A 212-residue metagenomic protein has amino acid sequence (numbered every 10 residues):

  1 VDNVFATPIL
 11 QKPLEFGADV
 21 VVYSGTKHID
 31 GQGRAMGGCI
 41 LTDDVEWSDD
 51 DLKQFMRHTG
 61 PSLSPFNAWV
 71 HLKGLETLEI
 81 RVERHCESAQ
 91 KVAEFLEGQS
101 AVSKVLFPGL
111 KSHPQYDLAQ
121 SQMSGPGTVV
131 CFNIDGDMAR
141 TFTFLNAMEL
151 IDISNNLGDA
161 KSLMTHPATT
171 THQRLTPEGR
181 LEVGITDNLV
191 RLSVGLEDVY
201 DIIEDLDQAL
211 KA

Functional and structural regions predicted by a protein language model:
V1-A101, L106, D117: Conserved PLP-enzyme active-site core in the AAT-like
V4-A6, L110, D135, G195-E197: Active-site beta-loop-alpha junctions enriched in small/polar residues
P8, A139, D201: Residues that form or flank phosphate/diphosphate-binding pockets in enzymes that use nucleotide phosphates
G31, L63-N67, Q122-G125, E182-D187: Short, flexible turn/loop "capping" segments at secondary-structure junctions
A35-G37, G125-V129, D187-R191: Short, solvent-exposed beta-strand edge segments and adjacent coil->beta transition regions
V70-I80, G127-D135, R191-G195: Short, well-ordered beta-strand elements within core beta-sheets of diverse protein domains
R81, N146, S162-A212: PLP-dependent enzyme catalytic core of the Aspartate aminotransferase-like
Q90-D159, L175-L181: Conserved small-domain helix->loop->beta segment predominantly found in fold-type I
